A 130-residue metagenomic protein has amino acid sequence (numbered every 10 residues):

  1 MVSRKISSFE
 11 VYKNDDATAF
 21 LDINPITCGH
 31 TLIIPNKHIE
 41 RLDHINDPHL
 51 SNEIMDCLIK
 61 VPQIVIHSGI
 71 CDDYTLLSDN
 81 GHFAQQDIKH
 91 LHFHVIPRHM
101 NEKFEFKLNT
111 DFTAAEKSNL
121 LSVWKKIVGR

Functional and structural regions predicted by a protein language model:
M1-R130: HIT superfamily nucleotide-processing domains
